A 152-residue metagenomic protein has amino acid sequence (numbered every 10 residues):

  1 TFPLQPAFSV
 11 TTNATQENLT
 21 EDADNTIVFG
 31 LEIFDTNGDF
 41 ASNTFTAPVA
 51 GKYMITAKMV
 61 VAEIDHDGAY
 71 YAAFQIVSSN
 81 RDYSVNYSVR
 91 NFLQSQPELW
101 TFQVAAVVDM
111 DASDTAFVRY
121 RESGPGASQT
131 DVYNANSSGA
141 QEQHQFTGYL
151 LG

Functional and structural regions predicted by a protein language model:
T1-G152: Extracellular jelly-roll beta-sandwich "head" domains, especially the C-terminal globular C1q domain
